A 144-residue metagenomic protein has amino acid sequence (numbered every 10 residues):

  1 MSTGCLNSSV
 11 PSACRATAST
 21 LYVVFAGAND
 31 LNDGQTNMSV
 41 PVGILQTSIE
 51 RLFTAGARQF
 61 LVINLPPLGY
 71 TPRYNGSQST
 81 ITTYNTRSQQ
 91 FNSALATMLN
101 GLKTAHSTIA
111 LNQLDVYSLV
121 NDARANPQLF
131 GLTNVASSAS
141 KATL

Functional and structural regions predicted by a protein language model:
M1, P41-I49, F53, Y84-R87 (+1 more regions): Stable alpha-helical elements in mature extracytoplasmic
S2-S39, R58-Q59, P66-Y74: Oxyanion-hole/transition-state-stabilizing segment in secreted/luminal serine hydrolases and related acyltransferases
P11, G34-P41, S77-F91: Residue-level preference for long, well-ordered alpha-helices that form the structural scaffold of enzyme catalytic
T17-Y22, T54-L61, H106-N112: Loop/turn elements at helix/coil->beta-strand transitions in domains of secreted/extracellular proteins
M38-G43, S48-G56, Q128-L144: Extended low-complexity acidic/polar segments
I49-E50, T54, I63, N100 (+1 more regions): Helix-boundary and membrane-interface capping/anchor signal
L61-I63, Q90: A sequence-level detector for low-complexity, Ser/Thr- and acidic-rich stretches
P67-N85, Q89, T97, G101-T104 (+1 more regions): Mobile gating loops/cap/lid regions near enzyme active sites that modulate substrate access
